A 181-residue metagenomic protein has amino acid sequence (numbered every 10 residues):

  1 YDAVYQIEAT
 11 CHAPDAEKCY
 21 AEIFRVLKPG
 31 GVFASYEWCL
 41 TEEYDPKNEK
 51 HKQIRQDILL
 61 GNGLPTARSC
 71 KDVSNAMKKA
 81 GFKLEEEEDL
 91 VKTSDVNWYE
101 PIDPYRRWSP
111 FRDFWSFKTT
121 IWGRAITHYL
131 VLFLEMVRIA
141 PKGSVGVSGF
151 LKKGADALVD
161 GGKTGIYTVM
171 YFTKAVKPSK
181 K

Functional and structural regions predicted by a protein language model:
D2: Conserved acidic residues
Y5: A conserved beta-strand element that flanks and buttresses the S-adenosyl-L-methionine
C11-H12: A short His-aromatic
E17-V32: A short glycine-rich, Lys/Arg-flanked "PGG" loop and its adjoining helix->strand segment in the class I
S35-E37: Acidic carboxylate diad motif detector
P46-Y167, P178-S179: Substrate-binding/catalytic lobe of Class I Rossmann-like enzymes that use SAM or dcSAM, i.e., the mid-to-C-terminal
Y167-T173: Short hydrophobic/aromatic beta-strand or adjacent loop that forms the aromatic wall/cage of a ligand/substrate-binding
